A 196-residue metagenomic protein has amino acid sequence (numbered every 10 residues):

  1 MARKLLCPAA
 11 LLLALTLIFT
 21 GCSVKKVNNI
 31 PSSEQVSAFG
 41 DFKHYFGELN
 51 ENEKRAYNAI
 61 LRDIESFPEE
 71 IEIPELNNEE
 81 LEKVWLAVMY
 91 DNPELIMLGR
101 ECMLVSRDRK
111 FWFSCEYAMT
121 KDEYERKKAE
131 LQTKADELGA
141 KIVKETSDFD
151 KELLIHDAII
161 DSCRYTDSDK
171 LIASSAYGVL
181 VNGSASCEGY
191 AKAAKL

Functional and structural regions predicted by a protein language model:
M1-A9: Bacterial N-terminal signal peptides that target proteins for export
A10-A14: Gram-negative bacterial Sec-dependent N-terminal signal peptides
I18-G21: C-terminal motif of bacterial Sec signal peptides marking the signal peptidase cleavage site
S23-S147: N-terminal accessory/pre-domain segments preceding catalytic cores
E123-V179: Secondary-structure boundary elements
I155, V179-L196: Cysteine-centered nucleophilic/redox motifs
